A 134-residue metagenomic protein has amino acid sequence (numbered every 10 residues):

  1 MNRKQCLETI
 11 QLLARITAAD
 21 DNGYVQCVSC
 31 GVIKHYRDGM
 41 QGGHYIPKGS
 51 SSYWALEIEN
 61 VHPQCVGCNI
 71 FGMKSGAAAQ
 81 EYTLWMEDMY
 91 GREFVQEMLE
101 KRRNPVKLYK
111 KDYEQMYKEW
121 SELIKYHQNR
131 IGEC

Functional and structural regions predicted by a protein language model:
M1-Q26: Short, charged surface segments at domain edges that flank catalytic/cofactor-binding sites
K4, S51-A55, M73-S75: Active-site metal-coordination segments of metallo-dependent hydrolases
Q26-N60: Histidine-centered nuclease catalytic patch
V32-H35, N60-G91: Short Cys/His-centered divalent metal-binding micro-motifs
K48-V61, E87-E100: Short microdomains enriched in Cys/His and/or Lys/Arg
E97-C134: Short flanking/linker segments adjacent to small metal-binding domains or redox-active Cys/His motifs
